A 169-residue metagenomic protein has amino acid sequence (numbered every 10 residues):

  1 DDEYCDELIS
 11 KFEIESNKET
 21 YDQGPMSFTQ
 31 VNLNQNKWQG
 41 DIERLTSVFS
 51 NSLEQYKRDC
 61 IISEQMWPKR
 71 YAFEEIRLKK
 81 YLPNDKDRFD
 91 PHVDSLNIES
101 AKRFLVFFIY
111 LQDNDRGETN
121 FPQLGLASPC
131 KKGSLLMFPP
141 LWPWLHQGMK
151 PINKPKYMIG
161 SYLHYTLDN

Functional and structural regions predicted by a protein language model:
D1-L135, P143-N169: Fe(II)/2-oxoglutarate oxygenase catalytic core
